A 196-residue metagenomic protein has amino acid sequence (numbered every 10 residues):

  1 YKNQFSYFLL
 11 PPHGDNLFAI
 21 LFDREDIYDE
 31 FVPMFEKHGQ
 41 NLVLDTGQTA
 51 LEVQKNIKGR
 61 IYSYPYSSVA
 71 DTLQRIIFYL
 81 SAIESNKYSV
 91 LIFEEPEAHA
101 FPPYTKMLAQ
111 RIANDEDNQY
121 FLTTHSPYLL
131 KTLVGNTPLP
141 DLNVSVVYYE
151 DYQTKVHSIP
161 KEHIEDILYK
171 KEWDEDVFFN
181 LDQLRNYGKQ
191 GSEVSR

Functional and structural regions predicted by a protein language model:
Y1-N86, V90, T154-R196: Phosphate-coordinating catalytic segments in nucleotide- and nucleic-acid-processing enzymes
S67, D71, I77-S81, P103-Q110 (+2 more regions): Internal, well-ordered alpha-helical scaffold/interface segments that support domain packing or protein-protein contacts
V90-I92, F121: Structural motif
E94-P96: Walker B catalytic acidic pair
A98-P102: Conserved D-loop-proximal element of ABC-family nucleotide-binding domains
K106-R196: C-terminal lobe/lid and adjacent interdomain/linker elements of RecA-like ASCE P-loop ATPase modules
